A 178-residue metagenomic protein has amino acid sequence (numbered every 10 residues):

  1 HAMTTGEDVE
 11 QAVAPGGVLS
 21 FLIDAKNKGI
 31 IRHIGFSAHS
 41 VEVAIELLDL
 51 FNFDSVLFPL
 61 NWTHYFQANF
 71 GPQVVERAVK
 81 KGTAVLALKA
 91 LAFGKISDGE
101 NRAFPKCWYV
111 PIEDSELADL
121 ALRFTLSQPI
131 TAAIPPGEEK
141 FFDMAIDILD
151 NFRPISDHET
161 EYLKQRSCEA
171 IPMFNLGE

Functional and structural regions predicted by a protein language model:
A2-E178: Beta/alpha (TIM)-barrel catalytic core signal, keyed to glycine-rich beta->alpha loops juxtaposed to Asp/Glu that bind
